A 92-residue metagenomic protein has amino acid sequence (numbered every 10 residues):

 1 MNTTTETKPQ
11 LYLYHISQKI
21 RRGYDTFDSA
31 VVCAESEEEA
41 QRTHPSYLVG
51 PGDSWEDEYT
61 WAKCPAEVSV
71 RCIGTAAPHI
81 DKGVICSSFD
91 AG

Functional and structural regions predicted by a protein language model:
M1: Glycine- and charge-rich intrinsically disordered segments
T4-D25: Short aromatic-glycine-(Arg/Gly/Cys) micro-motifs in beta-strand/loop hairpins
E6-K8, C33-A40: A short, structured loop/turn motif at beta-sheet edges
S17, E35, R71-I73: A structural detector for beta-sheet-dominated domains
R22-F27, D90-G92: His-enriched metal-coordination microenvironments in redox/metal-binding proteins
D25-E35: A short, exposed loop/beta-hairpin motif centered on an aromatic-Gly-Thr core
S46-G92: Short, mixed-charge low-complexity intrinsically disordered segments
